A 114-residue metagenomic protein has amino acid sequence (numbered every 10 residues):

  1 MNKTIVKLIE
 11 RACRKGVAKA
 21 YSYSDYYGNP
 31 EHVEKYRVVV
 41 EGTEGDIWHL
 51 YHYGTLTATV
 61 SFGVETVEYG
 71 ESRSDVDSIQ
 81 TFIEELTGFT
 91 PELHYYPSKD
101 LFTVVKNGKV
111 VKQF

Functional and structural regions predicted by a protein language model:
M1-F114: Terminal leader/tail segments of proteins
